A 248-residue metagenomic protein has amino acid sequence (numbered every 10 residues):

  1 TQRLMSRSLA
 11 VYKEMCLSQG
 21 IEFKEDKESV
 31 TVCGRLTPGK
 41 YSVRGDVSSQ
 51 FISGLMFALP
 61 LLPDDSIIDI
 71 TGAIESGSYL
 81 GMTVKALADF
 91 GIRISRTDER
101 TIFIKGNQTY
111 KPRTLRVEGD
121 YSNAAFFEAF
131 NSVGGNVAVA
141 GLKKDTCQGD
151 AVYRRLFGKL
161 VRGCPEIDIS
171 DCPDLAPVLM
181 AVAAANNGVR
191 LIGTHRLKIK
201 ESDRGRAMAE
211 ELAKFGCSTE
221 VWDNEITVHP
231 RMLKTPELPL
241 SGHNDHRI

Functional and structural regions predicted by a protein language model:
T1-I248: Short, structured segments at the rim of ligand-binding sites
